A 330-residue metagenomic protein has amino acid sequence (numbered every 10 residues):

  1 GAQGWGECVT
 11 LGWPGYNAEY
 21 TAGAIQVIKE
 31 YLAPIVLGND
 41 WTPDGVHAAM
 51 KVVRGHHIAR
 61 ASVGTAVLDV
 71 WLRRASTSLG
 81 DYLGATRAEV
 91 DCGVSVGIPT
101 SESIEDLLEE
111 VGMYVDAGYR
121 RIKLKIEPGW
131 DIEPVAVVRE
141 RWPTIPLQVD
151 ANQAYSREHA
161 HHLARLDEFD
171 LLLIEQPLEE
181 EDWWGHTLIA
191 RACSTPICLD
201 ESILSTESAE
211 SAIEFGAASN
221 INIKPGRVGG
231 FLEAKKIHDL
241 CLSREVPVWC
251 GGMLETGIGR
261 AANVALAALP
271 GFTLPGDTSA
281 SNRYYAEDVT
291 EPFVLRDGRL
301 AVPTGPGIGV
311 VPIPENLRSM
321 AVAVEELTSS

Functional and structural regions predicted by a protein language model:
G1, L32, V63, S76 (+8 more regions): Conserved, mostly hydrophobic/aromatic
A2-R74: Metal- or metallocofactor-binding catalytic centers and their adjacent structured scaffolds across diverse enzyme
C8, V94-I98, L124-I126, V149-Q153 (+6 more regions): A cross-domain feature marking catalytic cores of carbohydrate-active enzymes and several ubiquitous metabolic/repair
Q26-A33, G64-D69, A136-R139, A164 (+4 more regions): Predominant activation on well-ordered alpha-helical scaffold segments within soluble catalytic domains
H47, K51, R73, T77-E89 (+2 more regions): N-terminal amphipathic alpha-helix/helix-capping segment at the start of soluble metabolic enzymes
G80-C193: Metal-dependent enolase-superfamily TIM-barrel catalytic cores that perform enediolate-based chemistry
D170, E181-C198, I203-R299, P303: Shared catalytic-loop signature of beta/alpha-barrel
A286-S330: C-terminal extensions of enzymes
